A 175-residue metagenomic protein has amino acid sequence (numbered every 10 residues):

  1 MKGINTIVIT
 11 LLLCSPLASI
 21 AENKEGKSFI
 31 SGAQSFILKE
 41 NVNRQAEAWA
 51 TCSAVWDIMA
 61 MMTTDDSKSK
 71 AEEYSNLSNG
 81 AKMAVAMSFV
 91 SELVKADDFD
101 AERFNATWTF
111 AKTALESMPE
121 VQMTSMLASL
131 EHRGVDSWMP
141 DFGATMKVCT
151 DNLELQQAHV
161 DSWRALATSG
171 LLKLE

Functional and structural regions predicted by a protein language model:
K2-I9: Sec-dependent signal peptide recognition, specifically the positively charged N-region followed immediately by
C14-P16: N-terminal signal peptide c-region/cleavage motif recognized by signal peptidases
A18, W56, N152-L153: Extracellular/secretory pathway and lumenal proteins
E22-V42: Short N-terminal segments immediately surrounding and downstream of signal-peptide cleavage
L38-D100: Short N-proximal segments of mature Sec-exported proteins
K95-E175: Low-complexity intrinsically disordered segments
